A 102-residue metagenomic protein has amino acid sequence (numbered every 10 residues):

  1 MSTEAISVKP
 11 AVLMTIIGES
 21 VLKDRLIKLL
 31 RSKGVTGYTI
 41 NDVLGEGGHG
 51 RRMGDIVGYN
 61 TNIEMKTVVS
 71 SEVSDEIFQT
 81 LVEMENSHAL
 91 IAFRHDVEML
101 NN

Functional and structural regions predicted by a protein language model:
M1-N102: Positively charged, small/polar-rich N-terminal and surface patches that mediate targeting and assembly and bind
